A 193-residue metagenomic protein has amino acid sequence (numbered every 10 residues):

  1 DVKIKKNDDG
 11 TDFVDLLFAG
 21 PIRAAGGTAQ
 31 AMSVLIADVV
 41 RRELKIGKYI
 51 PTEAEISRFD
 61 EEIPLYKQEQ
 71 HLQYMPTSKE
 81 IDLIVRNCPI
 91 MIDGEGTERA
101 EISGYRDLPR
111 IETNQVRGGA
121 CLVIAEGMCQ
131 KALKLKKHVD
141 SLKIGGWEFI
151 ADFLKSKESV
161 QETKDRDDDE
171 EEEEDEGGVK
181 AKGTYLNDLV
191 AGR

Functional and structural regions predicted by a protein language model:
D1-R193: Extended, Lys/Arg-rich, non-catalytic nucleic-acid recognition/anchoring regions of very large nucleic-acid-interacting
